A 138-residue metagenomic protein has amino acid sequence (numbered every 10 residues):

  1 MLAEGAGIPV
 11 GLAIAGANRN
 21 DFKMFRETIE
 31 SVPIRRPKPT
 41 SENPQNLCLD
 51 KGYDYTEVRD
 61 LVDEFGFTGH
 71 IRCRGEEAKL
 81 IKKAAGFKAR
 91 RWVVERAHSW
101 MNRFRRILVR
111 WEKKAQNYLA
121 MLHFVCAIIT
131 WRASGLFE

Functional and structural regions predicted by a protein language model:
G11-I14, F22-F25, V58-D60, L136-F137: A short secondary-structure junction signal
A13-K38: Active-site beta-loop-alpha junctions of metal-dependent nucleic acid enzymes, especially the RNase H-like/DDE
E27-E30, S99, H123-C126: Generic alpha-helical structural context detector
I34-P37, R106, I129, A133: Generic structural signal for secondary-structure transition and capping sites
P37-A115: Helix-centered, glycine/charged polyanion-binding patches within enzymatic domains that contact phosphate-containing
M121-E138: Charged phosphate-binding loop/patch that engages nucleotide di/tri-phosphates or the phosphate backbone of nucleic
